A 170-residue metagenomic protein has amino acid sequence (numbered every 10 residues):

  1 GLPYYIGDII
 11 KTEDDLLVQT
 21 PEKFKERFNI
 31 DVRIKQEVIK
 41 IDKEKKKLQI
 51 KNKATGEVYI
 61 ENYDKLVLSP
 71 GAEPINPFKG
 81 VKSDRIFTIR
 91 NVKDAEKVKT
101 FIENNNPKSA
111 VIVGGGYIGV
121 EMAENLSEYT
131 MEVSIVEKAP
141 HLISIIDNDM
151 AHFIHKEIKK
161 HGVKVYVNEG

Functional and structural regions predicted by a protein language model:
G1-D31, A123-D149: Beta1-alpha1 glycine-rich phosphate/pyrophosphate-binding loop at the start of Rossmann-like nucleotide-binding domains
G1-I6, K47-Q49, G80-D84, F101-E103 (+2 more regions): Short, glycine/charged-enriched secondary-structure capping and boundary segments
L17, E22-A110: FAD-binding core/adjacent interface of flavoenzyme oxidoreductases
R33-I50, A54, E61, E128-G170: A Rossmann-like FAD-binding core segment of flavoenzymes
V113: Short beta-strand immediately N-terminal to the catalytic nucleophile in serine-hydrolase-like folds
G116: Glycine-rich NAD(P) Rossmann-fold beta1-alpha1 loop
G119-V120: N-terminal Rossmann-fold NAD(P) dinucleotide-binding loop
